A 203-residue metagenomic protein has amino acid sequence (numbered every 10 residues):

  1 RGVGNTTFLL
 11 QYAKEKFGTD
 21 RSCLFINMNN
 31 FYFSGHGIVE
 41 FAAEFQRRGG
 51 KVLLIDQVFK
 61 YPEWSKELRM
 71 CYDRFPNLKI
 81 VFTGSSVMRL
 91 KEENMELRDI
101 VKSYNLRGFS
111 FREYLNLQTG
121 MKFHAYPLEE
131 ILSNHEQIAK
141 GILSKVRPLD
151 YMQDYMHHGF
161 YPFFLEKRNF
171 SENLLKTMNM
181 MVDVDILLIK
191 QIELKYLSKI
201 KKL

Functional and structural regions predicted by a protein language model:
G4, F8-L9: Hydrophobic positions on the alpha1 helix immediately C-terminal to the Walker A/P-loop
D20-V52: Short glycine-rich substrate-engagement loop in P-loop NTPases that contacts/grips substrate
F33-G37, F59-L68, E92-N94: Conserved ATPase-coupling elements of RecA-like P-loop NTPase cores
Q46-W64: Conserved P-loop NTPase "ATPase switch" module shared by AAA+ and STAND
L54, K79-S85, N105, Y114: Structural recognition of the conserved hydrophobic beta-strand(s) that form the central parallel beta-sheet of P-loop
D73-N94: Sensor-1/coupling segment of RecA-like P-loop NTPase cores
M88-S103, L115-G120: Short regulatory helix/loop adjacent to the ATP-binding pocket of P-loop NTPases
M121-L203: Interdomain hinge/linker elements that couple catalytic modules in large macromolecular machines
